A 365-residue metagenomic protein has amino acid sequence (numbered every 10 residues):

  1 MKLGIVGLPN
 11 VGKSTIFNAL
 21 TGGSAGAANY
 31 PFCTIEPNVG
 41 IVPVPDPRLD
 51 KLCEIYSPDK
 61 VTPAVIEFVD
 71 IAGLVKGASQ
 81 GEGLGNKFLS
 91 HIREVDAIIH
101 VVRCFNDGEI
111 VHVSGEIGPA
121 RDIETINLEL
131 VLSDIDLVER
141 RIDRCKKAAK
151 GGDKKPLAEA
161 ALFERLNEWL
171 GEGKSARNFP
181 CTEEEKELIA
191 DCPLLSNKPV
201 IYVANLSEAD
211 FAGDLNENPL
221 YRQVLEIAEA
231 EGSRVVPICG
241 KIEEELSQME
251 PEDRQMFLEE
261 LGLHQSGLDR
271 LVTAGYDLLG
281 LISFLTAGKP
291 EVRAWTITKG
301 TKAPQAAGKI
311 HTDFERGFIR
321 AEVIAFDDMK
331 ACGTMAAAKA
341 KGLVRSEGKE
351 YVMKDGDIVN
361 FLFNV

Functional and structural regions predicted by a protein language model:
M1-V111, E139-R140, R144-C145: Conserved G1/Walker A P-loop phosphate-binding module
K2-V6, V11, F17, R144-V352 (+1 more regions): C-terminal-of-GTPase-core extension/linker across diverse P-loop GTPases
V6, F32, P37-G40, P47-L49 (+16 more regions): Short capping/connector residues at structural and topological boundaries
G22, E54, S90, L128 (+2 more regions): Short, intrinsically disordered, mixed-charge
S24-F32, V39-I41, L49, P58 (+20 more regions): Generic secondary-structure boundary/loop-capping signal
F32, D46-L49, T62-F68, E82-D96 (+9 more regions): Amphipathic alpha-helical transducer elements in NTP-driven molecular machines
G40-P45, A72-E82, R93-K154, W169-T182 (+2 more regions): Conserved Switch II/interswitch segment of TRAFAC-class P-loop GTPases
